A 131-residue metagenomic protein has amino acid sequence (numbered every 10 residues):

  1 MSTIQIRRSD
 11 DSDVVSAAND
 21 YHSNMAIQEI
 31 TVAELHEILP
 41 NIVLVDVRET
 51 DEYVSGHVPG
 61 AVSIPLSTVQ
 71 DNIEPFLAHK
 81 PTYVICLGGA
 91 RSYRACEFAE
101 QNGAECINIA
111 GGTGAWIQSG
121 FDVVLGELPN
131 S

Functional and structural regions predicted by a protein language model:
S2-V43, E49-P81, R91-S131: Rhodanese-like catalytic fold shared by cysteine-dependent sulfurtransferases and DSP/PTP-type phosphatases
V84-I85: Short, surface-exposed ligand- or partner-binding patches at beta-edge/loop junctions that are enriched in aromatics
